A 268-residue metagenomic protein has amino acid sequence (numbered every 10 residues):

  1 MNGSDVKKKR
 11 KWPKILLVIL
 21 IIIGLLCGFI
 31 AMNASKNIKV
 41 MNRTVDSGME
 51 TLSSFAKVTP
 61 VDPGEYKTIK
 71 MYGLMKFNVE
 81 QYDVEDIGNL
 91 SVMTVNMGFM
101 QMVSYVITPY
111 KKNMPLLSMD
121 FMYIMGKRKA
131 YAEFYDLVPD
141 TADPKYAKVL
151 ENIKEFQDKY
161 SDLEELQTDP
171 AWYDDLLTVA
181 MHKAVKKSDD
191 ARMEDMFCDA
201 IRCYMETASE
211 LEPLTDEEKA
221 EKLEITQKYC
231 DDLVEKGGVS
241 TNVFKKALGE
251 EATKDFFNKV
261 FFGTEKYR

Functional and structural regions predicted by a protein language model:
K7-I23: N-terminal Sec-pathway targeting helices
I23-M32: Hydrophobic alpha-helical membrane-insertion segments, chiefly the h-region of N-terminal signal peptides
A34-K112, L116-L117: Short Lys/Arg-enriched alpha/beta "domain-start" segment
T108-D189: Long amphipathic alpha-helical segments with strong coiled-coil/leucine-zipper propensity
H182-C203, S209: A mid-sequence, solvent-exposed acidic-amphipathic segment
R202, E206-R268: Alpha-helical oligomerization segments
